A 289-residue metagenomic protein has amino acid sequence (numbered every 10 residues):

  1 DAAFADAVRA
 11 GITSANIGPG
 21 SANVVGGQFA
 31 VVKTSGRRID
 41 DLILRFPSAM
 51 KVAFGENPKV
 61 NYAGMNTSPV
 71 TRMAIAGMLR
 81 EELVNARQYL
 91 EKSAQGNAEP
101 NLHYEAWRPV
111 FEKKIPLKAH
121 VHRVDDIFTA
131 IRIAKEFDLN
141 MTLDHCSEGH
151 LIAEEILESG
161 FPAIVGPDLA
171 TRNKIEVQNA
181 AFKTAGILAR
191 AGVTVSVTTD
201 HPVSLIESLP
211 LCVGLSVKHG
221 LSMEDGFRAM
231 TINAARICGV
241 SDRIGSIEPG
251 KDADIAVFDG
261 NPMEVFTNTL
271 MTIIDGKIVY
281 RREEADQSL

Functional and structural regions predicted by a protein language model:
A3, V8-M141: Polyanionic/metal-chelating signatures
G26-V31, N61-M65, R132, E155-I156 (+4 more regions): Short acidic, glycine/serine/threonine-rich loops at helix termini
E99-P100, A119-R123, D144-E148, K174-F182: A general structural motif
P116, E154-L157, P162-G260, T267: His/Asp/Glu-enriched, well-ordered alpha-helical/loop segment that forms or immediately abuts the divalent-metal
V124-D126, S147-L151, I232-A235: Short acidic loop-to-helix transition motifs that present clustered carboxylates
C146-E148, P167-R172, K277: Short, acidic/turn-prone active-site loops that include or flank metal/cofactor- and phosphate-binding residues
E248-L289: C-terminal cap of metal-dependent C-N hydrolases
